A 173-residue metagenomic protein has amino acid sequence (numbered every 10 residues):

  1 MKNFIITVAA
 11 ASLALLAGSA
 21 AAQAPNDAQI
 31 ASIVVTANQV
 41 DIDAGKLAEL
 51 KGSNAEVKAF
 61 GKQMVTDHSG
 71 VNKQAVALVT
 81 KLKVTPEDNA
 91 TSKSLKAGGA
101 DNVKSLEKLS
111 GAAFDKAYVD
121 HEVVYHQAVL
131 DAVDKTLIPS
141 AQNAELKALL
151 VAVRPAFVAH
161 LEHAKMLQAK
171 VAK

Functional and structural regions predicted by a protein language model:
K2-K173: His/Met- and acidic-residue-enriched segments that coordinate or traffic transition-metal cofactors and support
